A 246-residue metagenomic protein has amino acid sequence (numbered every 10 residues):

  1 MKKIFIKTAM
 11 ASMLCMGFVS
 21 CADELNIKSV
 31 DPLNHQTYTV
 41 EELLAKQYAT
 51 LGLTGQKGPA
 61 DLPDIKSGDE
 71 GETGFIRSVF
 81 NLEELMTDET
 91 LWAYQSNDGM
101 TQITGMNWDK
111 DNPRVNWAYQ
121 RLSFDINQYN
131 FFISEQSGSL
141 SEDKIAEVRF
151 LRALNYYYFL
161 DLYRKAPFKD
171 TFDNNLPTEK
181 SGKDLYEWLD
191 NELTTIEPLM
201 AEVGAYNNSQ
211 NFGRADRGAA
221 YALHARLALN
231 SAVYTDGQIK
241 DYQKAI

Functional and structural regions predicted by a protein language model:
M1-A9: Bacterial N-terminal signal peptides that target proteins for export
C21-I76, I246: Membrane-proximal, proline-rich intrinsically disordered regions
A45, A49, T54, E89-Y163 (+2 more regions): Conserved, well-structured interaction surfaces
L160-L162, P167, G204, N230-G237: Short coil/turn linking the two alpha-helices of tandem helical-hairpin repeats
